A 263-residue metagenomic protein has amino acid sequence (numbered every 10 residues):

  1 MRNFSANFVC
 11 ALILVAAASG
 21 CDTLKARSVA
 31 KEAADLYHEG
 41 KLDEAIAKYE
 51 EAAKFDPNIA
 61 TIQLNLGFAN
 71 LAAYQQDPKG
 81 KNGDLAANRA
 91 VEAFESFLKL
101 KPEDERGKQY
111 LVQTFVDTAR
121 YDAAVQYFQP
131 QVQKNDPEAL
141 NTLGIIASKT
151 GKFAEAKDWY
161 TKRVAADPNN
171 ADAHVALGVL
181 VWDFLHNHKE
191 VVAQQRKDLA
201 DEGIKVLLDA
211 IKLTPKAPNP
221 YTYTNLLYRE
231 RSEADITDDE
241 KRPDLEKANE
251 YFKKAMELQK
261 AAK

Functional and structural regions predicted by a protein language model:
Y37-H38, L71, N82, V116 (+4 more regions): Position-specific recognition of the canonical hydrophobic site in helix A of tetratricopeptide repeat
E51-A52, S96-F97, P130-Q131, K162-R163 (+2 more regions): Canonical positions in the second alpha-helix
P57, P102, K134-P137, P168 (+2 more regions): Short coil turns that delineate tetratricopeptide repeat
